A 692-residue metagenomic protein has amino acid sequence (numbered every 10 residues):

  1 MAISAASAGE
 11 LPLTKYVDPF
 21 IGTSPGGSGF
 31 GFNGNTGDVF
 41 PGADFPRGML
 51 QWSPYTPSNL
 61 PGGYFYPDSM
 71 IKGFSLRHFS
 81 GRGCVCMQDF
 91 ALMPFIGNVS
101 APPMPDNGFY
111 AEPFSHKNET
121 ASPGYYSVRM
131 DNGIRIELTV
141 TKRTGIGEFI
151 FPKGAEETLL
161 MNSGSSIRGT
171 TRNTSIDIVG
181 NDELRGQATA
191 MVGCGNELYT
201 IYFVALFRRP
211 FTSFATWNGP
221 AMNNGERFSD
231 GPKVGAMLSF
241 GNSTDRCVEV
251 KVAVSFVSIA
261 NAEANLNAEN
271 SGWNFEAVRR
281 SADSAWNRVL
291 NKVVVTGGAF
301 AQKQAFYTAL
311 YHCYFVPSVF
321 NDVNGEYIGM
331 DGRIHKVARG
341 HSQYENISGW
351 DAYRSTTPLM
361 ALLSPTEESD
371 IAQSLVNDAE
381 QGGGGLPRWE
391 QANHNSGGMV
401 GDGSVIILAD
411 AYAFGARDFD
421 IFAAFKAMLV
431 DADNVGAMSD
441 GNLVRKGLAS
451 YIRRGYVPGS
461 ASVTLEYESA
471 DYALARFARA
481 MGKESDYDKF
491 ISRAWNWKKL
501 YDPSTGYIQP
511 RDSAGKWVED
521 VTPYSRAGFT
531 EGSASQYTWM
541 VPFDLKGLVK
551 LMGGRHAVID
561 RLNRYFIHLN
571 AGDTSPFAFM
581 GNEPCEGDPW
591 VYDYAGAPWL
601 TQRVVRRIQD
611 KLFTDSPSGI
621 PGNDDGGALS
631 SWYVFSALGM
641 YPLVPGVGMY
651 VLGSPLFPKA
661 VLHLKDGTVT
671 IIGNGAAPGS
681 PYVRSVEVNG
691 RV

Functional and structural regions predicted by a protein language model:
M1-S7: Hydrophobic h-region of N-terminal signal peptides that target proteins for export in Gram-negative bacteria
A8-I406, Y412-L465, A473-K499, T505-I508 (+8 more regions): Accessory carbohydrate-recognition regions in carbohydrate-active enzymes
A470: ATP-dependent phospho-/nucleotidyl transfer catalytic cores
